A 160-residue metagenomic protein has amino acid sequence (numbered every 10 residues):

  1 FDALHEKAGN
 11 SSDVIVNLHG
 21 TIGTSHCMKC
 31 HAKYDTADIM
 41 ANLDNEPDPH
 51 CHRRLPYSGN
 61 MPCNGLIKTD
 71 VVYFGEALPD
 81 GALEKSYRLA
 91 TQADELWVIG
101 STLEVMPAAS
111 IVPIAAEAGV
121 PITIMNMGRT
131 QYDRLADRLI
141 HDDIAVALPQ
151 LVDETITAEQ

Functional and structural regions predicted by a protein language model:
F1-Q160: Conserved catalytic alpha/beta core of Sir2/sirtuin-type deacylases, generalized to analogous enzyme cores that bind
